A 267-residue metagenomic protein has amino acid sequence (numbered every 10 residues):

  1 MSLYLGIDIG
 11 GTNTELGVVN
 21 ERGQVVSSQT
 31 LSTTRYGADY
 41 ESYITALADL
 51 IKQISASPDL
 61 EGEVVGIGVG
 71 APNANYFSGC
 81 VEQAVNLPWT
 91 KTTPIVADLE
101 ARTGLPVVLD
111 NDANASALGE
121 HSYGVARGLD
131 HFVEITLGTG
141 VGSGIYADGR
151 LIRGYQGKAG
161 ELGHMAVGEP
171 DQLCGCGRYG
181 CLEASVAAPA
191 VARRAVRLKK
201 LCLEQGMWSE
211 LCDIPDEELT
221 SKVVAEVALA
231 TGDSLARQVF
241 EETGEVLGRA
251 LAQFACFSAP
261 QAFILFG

Functional and structural regions predicted by a protein language model:
M1-G66, Y76-G79, A97-L105, S122-L129 (+3 more regions): ATP-binding/phosphotransfer module of carbohydrate and carboxylate kinases, centering on a glycine-rich
D8, D112, G138: Active-site glycine-centered loops adjacent to acidic/histidine catalytic or metal-binding residues that shape
T14-V18, V141-Y146: Short beta-strand scaffold segments in enzyme catalytic cores
Q29-L31, V85, Y155: Short hydrophobic alpha-helix segments
S32-R35, W89, A159-E161: A short acidic/small-residue loop/turn micro-motif
C80-T92: A charged helix-plus-loop insertion that forms the helical arch/lid used to bind and gate nucleic-acid substrates
V107-N111: General beta-strand structural signal in soluble alpha/beta enzymes
S116-S122, S143-I145, H164-M165: Adenylate-forming
